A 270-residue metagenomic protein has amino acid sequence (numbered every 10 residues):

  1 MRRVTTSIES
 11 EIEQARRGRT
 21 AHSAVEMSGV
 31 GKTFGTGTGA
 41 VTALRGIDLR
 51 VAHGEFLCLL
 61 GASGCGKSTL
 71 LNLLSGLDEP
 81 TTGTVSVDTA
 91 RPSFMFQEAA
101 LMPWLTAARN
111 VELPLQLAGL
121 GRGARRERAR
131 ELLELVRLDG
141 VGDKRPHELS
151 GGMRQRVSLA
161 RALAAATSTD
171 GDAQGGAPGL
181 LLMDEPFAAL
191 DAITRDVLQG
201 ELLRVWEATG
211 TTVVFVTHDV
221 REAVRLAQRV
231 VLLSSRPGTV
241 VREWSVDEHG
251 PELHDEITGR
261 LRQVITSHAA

Functional and structural regions predicted by a protein language model:
E13-M27, K32-G46: A short, flexible loop at the N-terminus of ABC-type nucleotide-binding domains that lies
C58, V157-D170: ABC ATPase nucleotide-binding domain "signature" region
L60-A62: The feature captures the beta-strand-to-loop junction immediately N-terminal to the Walker
S75: Helix-to-loop junction immediately C-terminal to a conserved catalytic motif
T82-P92: Conserved ABC transporter NBD signature motif
L105-E112: Short coil-to-helix segment of the ABC ATPase nucleotide-binding domain corresponding to the Q-loop/switch region
Q116, G123-V141, R204: Conserved ABC ATPase "signature" region
R145-L149, M153: Conserved ABC ATPase signature
